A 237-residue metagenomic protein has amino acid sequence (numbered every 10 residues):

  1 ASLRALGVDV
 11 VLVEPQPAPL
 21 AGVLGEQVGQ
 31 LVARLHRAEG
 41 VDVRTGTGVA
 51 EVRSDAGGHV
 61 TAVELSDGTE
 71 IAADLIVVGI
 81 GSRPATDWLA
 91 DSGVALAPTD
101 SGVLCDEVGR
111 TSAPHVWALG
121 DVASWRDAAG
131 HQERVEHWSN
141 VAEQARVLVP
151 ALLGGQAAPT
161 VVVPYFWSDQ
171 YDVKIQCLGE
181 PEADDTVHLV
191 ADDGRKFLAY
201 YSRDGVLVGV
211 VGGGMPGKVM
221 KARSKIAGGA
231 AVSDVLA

Functional and structural regions predicted by a protein language model:
A1-E51, H137-V141, P159-W167: Rossmann-like dinucleotide-binding cores of NAD(P)H-dependent redox enzymes
V49-V52, L96, G109, Y200: A structural signal for short hydrophobic beta-strand segments in well-ordered beta-sheet cores
E51-H59: Feature captures the FAD/FMN-dependent oxidoreductase FAD-binding
H59, E64, E70-E143, V147: FAD-site-proximal beta/loop scaffold in flavoenzymes
V122-P216: Mid-to-C-terminal Rossmann-like scaffold of FAD/NAD(P)H-dependent oxidoreductases
P216-S233: A short, polar/charged loop-to-alpha-helix boundary motif
